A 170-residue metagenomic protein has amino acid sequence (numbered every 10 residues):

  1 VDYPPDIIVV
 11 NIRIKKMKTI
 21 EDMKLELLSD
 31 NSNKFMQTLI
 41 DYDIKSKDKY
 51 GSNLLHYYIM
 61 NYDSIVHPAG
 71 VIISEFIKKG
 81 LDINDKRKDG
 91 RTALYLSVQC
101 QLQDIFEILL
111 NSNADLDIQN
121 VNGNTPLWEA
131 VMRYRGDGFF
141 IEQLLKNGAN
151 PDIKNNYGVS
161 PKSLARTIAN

Functional and structural regions predicted by a protein language model:
D2-K16: Short, Lys/Arg-enriched N-terminal segments with co-localized hydrophobic residues within the first ~10-30 amino acids
M17-Y57: N-terminal segments that cap or nucleate solenoid repeat domains
L25-D30, Y57-H67, L96-L102, E129-D137 (+1 more regions): Ankyrin repeat A-helix N-terminal signature
K34, P68, I72, D104-I105 (+1 more regions): Conserved ankyrin/ankyrin-like repeat signature
Q37-D43, S74-D82, E107-D115, E142-N150: Ankyrin repeat domain, specifically the short helix-to-loop turn at the C-terminus of the second helix of each repeat
S46-K47, I83-K86, L116-Q119, P151-K154: Ankyrin repeat boundary signal
L145, N150-N170: Leucine-rich solenoid repeat scaffolds
